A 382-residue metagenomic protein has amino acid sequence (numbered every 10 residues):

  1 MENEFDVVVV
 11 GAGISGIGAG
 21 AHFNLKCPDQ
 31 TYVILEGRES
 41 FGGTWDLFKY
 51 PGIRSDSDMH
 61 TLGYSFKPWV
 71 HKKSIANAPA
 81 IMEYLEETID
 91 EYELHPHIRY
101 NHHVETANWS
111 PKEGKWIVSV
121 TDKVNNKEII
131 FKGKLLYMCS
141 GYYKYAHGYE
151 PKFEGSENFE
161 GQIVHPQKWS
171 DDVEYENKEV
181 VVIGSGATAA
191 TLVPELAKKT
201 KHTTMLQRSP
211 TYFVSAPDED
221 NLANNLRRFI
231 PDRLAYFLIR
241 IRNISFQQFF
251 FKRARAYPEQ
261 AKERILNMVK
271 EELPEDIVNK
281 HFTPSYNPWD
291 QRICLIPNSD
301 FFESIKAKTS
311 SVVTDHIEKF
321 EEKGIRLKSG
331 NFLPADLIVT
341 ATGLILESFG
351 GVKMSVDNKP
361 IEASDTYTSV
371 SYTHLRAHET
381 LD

Functional and structural regions predicted by a protein language model:
F5, V9, I14-I98, Q207-R208 (+1 more regions): Beta1-alpha1 glycine-rich phosphate/pyrophosphate-binding loop at the start of Rossmann-like nucleotide-binding domains
I14, A19, Q30, S40 (+4 more regions): Rossmann-like dinucleotide-binding core of oxidoreductases
I75-M138: Feature captures the FAD/FMN-dependent oxidoreductase FAD-binding
H102-V104, K168-W169, H316-I317: Conserved SAM/SAH-binding loop
K132-G141, D336-G343: Short hydrophobic core segments
E150-E160, K328, F332-V370: Central helical "cap/lid" subdomain
E272-P334, I338: Alpha/beta-hydrolase fold catalytic core
T373-T380: Conserved small/polar residues in nucleotide/adenosyl-binding loops
